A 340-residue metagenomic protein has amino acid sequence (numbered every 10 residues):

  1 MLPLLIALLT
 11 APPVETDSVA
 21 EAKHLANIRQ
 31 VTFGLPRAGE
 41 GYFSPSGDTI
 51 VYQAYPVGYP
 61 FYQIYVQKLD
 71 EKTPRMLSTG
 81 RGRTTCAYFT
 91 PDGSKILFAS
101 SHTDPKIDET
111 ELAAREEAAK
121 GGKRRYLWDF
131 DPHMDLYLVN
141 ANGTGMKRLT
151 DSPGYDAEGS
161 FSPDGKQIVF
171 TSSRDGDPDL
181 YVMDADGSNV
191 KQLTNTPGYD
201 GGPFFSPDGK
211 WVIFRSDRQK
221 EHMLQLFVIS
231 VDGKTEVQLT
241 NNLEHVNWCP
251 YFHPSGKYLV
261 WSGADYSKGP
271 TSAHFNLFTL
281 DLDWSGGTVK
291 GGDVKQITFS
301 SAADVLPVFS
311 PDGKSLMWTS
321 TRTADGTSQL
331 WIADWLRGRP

Functional and structural regions predicted by a protein language model:
L2-T10: Sec-dependent N-terminal signal peptides
P13-P36, Q67-R83, A141-Y155, D184-Y199 (+3 more regions): Multi-bladed beta-propeller domains
T16, R29-P60: Beta-strand-rich domains and repeat architectures in extracellular enzymes and scaffolds, especially beta-propellers
L35-P36, A54-Y65, T79-T84, A99-D135 (+9 more regions): A flexible loop/linker signature enriched in serine peptidases of the S9 family
P45-S46, P91-D92, P163-D164, P207-D208 (+2 more regions): Residue-level detector of Asp-centered blade-edge/turn motifs that repeat once per structural unit in beta-propeller
I50-V51, I96, I168-V169, G209-V212 (+2 more regions): Hydrophobic beta-strand positions that form the internal "hydrophobic ladder" of WD40/Gbeta-like beta-propeller blades
V308-P340: Blade-level signature of beta-propeller repeat domains, shared across WD40, Kelch, NHL, RCC1 and BNR/Asp-box propellers
